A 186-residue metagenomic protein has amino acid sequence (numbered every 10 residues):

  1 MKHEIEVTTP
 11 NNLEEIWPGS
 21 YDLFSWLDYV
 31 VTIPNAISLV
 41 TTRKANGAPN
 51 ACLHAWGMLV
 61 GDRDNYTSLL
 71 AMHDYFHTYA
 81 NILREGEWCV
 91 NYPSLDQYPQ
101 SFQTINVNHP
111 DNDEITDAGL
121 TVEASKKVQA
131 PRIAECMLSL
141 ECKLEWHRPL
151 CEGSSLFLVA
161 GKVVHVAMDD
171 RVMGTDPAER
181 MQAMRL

Functional and structural regions predicted by a protein language model:
M1-L186: Basic, polyanion-binding surface patches
